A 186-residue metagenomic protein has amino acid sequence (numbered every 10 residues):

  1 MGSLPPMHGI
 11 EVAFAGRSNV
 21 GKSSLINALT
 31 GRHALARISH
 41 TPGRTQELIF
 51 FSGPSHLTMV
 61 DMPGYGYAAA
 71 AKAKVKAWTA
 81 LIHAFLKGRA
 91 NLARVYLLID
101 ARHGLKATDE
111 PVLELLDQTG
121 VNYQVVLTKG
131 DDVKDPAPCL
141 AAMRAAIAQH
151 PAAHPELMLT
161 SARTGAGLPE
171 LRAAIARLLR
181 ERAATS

Functional and structural regions predicted by a protein language model:
M1-A69, A73, R180-S186: Conserved G1/Walker A P-loop phosphate-binding module
M1-G2, R44, L57, G64-G66 (+3 more regions): Conserved nucleotide-binding/hydrolysis micro-motifs of P-loop NTPases
M1-S3, D131-S186: Canonical P-loop GTPase G-domain recognition
G9-I10, L29, K72-V75, E110-E114 (+2 more regions): Short, glycine/charged-enriched secondary-structure capping and boundary segments
L25, V95-Y96, L171: Hydrophobic packing within well-folded, soluble alpha/beta domains
G31-L35, G88, Q118, Q149 (+2 more regions): Conserved amphipathic alpha-helical interaction elements at protein-protein interfaces in regulatory, energy-coupling
F51, T128, L171: Residue-level signal for inorganic ion chemistry
A77-P155: Conserved C-terminal guanine-recognition region of P-loop GTPase G domains, centered on the G4
